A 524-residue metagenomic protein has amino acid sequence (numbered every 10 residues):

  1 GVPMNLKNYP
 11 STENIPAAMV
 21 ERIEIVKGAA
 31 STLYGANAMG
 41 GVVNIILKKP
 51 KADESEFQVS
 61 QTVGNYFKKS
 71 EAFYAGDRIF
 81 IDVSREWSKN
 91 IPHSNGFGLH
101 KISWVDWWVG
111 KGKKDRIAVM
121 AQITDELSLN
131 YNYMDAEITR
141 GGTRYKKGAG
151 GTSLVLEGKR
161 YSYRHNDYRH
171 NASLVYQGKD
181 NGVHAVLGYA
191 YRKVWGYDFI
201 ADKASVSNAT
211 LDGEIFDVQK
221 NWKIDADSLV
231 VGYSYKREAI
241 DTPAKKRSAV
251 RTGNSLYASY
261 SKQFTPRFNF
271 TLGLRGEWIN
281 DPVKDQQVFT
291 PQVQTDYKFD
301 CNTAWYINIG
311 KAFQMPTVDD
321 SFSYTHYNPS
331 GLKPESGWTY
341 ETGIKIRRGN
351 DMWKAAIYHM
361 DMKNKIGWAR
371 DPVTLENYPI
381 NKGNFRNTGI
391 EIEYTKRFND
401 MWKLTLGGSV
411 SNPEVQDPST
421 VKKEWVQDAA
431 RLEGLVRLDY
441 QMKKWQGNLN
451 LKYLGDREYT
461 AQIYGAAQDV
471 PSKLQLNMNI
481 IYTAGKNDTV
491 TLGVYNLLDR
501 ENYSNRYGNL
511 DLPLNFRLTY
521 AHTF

Functional and structural regions predicted by a protein language model:
V2-K27, G331: Short acidic/polar hinge/loop motifs at secondary-structure boundaries that mediate gating or recognition
P10-P16, I25, L33, N37-S60 (+1 more regions): N-terminal periplasmic accessory domains that precede and gate Gram-negative outer-membrane beta-barrel machines
T32, N44, A72-H165: Periplasmic-side early beta-strands and strand-to-turn transitions of outer-membrane beta-barrels
Q61-N65, R85-K89, I123-D125, Y133-E137 (+16 more regions): Transmembrane beta-strands of outer-membrane beta-barrel pores
T124, A226-V230, S234, R247-M362 (+5 more regions): Structural signature of Gram-negative outer-membrane beta-barrels, strongest in the C-terminal barrel of TonB-dependent
E157-N171, V175-K179, K284, K298 (+6 more regions): Outer-membrane beta-barrel signature, preferentially recognizing the C-terminal barrel domain of Gram-negative
S228, Q263-F270, H359-D361, I380-A461 (+4 more regions): Gram-negative outer-membrane beta-barrel transporters
G343-K345, D511-F524: Outer-membrane beta-barrel "beta-signal"
